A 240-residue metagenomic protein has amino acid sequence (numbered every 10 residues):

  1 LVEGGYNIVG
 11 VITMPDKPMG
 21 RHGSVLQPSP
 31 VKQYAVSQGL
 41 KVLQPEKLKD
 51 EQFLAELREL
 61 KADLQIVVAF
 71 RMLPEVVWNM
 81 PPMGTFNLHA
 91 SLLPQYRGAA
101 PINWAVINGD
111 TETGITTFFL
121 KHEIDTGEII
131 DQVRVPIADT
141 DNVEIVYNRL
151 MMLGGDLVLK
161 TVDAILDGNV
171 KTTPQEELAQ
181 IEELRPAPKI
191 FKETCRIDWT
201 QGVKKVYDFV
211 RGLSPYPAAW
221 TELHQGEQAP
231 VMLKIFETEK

Functional and structural regions predicted by a protein language model:
L1-P215: One-carbon transfer enzymes
T200-K240: An anion-binding loop in the catalytic cleft
